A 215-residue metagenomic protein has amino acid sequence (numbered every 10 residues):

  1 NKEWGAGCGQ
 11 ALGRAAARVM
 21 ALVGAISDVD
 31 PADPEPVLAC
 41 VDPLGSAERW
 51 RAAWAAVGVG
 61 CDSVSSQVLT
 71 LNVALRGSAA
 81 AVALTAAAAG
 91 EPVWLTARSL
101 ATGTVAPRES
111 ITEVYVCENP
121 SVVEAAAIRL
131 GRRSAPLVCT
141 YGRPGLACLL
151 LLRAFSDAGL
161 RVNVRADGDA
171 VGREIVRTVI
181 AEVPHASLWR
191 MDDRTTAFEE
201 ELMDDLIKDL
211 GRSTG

Functional and structural regions predicted by a protein language model:
N1-C139, P144-D157, V171, L188-G215: Nucleic-acid enzyme cleavage-core boundary/entry regions
G159-D169: Acidic beta-strand-to-loop metal/phosphate-binding motif
T178-I180: Short glycine/threonine-rich loop/turn motifs
P184-H185: C-terminal, active-site-flanking charged/polar segments
